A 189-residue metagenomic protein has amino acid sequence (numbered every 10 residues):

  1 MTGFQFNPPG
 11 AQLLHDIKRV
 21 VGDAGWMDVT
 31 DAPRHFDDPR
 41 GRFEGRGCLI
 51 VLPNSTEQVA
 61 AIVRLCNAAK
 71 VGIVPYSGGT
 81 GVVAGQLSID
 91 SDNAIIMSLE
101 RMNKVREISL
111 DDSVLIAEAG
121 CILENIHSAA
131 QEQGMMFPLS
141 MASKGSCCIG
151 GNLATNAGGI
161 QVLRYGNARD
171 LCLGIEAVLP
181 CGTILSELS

Functional and structural regions predicted by a protein language model:
M1-R64, G81-S113, A142: N-terminal flexible segment immediately upstream of the FAD-binding catalytic core in FAD-dependent oxidoreductases
M27-D28, Y76, I126, S140: Residue-level detector of family-conserved "landmark" positions at structurally sensitive sites
I62, A69, I126: Aromatic/hydrophobic pocket-lining residues that form π-stacking "cages" and hydrophobic walls in ligand
N67-A69, Y76-G78, C147, L171: Short, basic and Ser/Thr-rich N-terminal targeting/leader segments
V71-G72, M136: Residue-level detector of anion-binding/catalytic polar loops
K104-I108, L115-S189: FAD-binding subdomain of flavoenzyme oxidoreductases
